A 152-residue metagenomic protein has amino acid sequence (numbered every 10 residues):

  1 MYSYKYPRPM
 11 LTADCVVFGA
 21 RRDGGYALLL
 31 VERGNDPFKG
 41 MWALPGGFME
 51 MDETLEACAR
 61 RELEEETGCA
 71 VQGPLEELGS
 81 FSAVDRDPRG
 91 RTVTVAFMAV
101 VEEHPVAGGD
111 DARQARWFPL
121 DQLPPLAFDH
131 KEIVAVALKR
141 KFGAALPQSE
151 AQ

Functional and structural regions predicted by a protein language model:
M1-A43, E56: N-terminal strand-loop-strand
M49-L146: Unchanged
L146-Q152: Short acidic, hydrophobic short linear motifs in intrinsically disordered regions
